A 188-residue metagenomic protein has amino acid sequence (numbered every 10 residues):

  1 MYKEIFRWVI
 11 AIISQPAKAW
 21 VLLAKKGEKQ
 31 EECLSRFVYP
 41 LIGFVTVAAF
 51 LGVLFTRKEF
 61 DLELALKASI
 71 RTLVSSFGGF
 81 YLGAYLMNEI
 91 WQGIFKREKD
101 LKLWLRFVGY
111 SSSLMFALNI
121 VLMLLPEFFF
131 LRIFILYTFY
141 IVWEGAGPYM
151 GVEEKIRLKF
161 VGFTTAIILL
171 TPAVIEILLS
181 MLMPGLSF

Functional and structural regions predicted by a protein language model:
Y2-K99: Selected alpha-helical membrane-embedding segments in polytopic membrane proteins
V45, L54-F55, T138-F139, M181-M183: Short, intrinsically disordered/low-complexity patches at protein termini and at juxtamembrane boundaries
F50-E63, L118-P126, V174-L179: Transmembrane helix-loop junctions in multi-pass membrane proteins
N88, Q92-A173: Hydrophobic alpha-helical transmembrane segments and adjacent short intramembrane/lumenal linkers of inner/organellar
T171-F188: Juxtamembrane boundary at the C-terminal end of a transmembrane helix
